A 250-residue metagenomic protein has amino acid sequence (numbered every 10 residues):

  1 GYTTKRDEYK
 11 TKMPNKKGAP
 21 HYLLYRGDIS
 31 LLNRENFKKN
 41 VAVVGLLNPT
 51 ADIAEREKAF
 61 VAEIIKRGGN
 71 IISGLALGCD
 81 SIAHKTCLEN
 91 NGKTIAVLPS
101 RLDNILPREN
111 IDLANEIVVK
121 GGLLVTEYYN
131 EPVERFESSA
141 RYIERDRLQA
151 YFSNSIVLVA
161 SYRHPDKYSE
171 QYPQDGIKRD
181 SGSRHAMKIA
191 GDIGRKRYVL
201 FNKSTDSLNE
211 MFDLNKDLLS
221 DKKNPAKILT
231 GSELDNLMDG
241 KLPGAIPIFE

Functional and structural regions predicted by a protein language model:
Y2-E250: Glycine-biased, small-residue-rich flexible motifs in mid-sequence functional cores and linkers
